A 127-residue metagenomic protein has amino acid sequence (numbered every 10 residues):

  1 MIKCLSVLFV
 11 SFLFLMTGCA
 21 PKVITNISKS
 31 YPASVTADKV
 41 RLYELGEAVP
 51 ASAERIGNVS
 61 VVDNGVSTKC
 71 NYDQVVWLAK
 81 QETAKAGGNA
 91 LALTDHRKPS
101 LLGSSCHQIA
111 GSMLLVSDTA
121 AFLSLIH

Functional and structural regions predicted by a protein language model:
M1-V7: Bacterial N-terminal signal peptides that target proteins for export
L15-G18: C-terminal motif of bacterial Sec signal peptides marking the signal peptidase cleavage site
A20-K22: Bacterial signal peptide processing site
S28-A51: Post-signal peptide N-terminal segment of mature Sec-exported envelope proteins
I56-H96: Short, well-ordered alpha-helical segments
P99-S104: Extracytoplasmic/secreted cell-surface and envelope-processing proteins
C106-D118: C-terminal edge-of-domain segments
I126-H127: Conserved small/polar residues in nucleotide/adenosyl-binding loops
